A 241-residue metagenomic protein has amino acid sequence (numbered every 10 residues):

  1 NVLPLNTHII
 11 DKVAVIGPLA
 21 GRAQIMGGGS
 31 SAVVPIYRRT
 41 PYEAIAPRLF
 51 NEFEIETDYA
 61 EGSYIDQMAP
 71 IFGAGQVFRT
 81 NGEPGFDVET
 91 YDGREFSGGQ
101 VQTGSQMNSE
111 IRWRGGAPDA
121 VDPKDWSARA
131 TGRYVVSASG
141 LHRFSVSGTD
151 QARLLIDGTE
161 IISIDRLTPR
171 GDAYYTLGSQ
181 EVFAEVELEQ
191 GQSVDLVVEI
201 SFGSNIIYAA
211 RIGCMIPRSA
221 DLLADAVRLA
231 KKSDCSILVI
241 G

Functional and structural regions predicted by a protein language model:
N1-D11, F53-I55, S139-L141: Surface-exposed helix-capping loop/turn segments at secondary-structure junctions
N1-V2, A46-F50, A69-P70: Sec-exported extracytoplasmic/periplasmic mature domains
L3-P4, N51-G62, V197, Y208: Acidic/polar loop patches that form or flank catalytic/metal-binding clefts of enzymes that bind anionic ligands
N6-H8, A14-L19, A23-I25, D58-G62 (+5 more regions): Generic beta-strand/beta-sheet core signal
I10-K12, N51-T57, K231-S236: Loop/turn elements at helix/coil->beta-strand transitions in domains of secreted/extracellular proteins
V13, I45, Y91, I237: Conserved hydrophobic/aromatic pocket- or pore-lining residues that grip, position, or stack substrates in active sites
G21-R48, I164-T168: Glycine- and acidic-residue-enriched helix-capping/strand-helix junction motifs
Y64-D234: Acidic/polar, compositionally biased interaction segments
